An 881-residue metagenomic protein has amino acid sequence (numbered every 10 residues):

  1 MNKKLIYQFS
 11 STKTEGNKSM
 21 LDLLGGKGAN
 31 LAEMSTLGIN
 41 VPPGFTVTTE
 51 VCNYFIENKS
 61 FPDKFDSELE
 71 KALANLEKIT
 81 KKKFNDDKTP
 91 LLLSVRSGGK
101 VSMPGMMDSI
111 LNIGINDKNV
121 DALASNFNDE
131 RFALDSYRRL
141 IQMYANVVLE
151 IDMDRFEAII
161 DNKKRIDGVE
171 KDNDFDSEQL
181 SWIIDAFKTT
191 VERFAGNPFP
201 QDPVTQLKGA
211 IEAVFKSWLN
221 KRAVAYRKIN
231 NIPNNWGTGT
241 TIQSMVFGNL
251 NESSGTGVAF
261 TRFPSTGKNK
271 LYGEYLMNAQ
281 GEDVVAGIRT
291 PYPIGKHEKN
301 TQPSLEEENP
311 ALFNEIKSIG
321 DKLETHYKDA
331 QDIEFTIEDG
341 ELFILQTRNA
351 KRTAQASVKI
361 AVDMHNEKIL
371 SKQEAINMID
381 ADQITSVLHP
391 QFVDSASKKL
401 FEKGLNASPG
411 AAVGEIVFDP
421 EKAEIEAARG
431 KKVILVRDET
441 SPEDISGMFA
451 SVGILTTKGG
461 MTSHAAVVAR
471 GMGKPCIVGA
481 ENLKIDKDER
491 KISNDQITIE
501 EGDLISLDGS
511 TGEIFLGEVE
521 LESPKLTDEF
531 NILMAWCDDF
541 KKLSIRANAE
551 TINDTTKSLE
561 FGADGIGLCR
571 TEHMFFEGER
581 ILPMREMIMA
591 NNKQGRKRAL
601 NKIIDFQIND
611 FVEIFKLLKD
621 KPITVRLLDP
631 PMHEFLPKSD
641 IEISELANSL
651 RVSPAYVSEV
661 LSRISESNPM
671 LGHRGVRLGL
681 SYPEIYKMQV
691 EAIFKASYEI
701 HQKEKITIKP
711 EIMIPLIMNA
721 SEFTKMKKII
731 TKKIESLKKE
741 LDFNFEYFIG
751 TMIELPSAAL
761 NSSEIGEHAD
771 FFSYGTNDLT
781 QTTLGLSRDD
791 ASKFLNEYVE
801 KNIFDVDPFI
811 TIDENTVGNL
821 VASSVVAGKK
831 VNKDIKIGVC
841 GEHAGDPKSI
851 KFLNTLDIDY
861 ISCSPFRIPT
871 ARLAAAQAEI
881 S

Functional and structural regions predicted by a protein language model:
M1-K399, E424-I425, K431-I434, S441-S446 (+12 more regions): Nucleotide/phosphate-binding sheet-loop regions of phosphoryl- and nucleotidyl-transfer enzymes
K13-T14, K18-L21, S408-A450, V817-K833: C-terminal accessory/binding modules appended to enzymatic or scaffolding proteins
T46, E50, T440, G459-M461 (+12 more regions): Short, ordered loop/turn segments at secondary-structure junctions
R96, L526, W536-S881: Conserved alpha/beta-domain cores
T241, V417, I434-V436, L455 (+3 more regions): Structural motif
E341-F343, S441-F449, G453-L455, S463-V467 (+5 more regions): Glycine-rich phosphate/ribose-binding loops and adjacent secondary-structure elements that form binding surfaces
K403-E443, N494-I532: Extended, non-globular alpha-helical segments
D419-E421, E481-L483, N531-M534, E550-I552: Intrinsically disordered, low-complexity regulatory segments
